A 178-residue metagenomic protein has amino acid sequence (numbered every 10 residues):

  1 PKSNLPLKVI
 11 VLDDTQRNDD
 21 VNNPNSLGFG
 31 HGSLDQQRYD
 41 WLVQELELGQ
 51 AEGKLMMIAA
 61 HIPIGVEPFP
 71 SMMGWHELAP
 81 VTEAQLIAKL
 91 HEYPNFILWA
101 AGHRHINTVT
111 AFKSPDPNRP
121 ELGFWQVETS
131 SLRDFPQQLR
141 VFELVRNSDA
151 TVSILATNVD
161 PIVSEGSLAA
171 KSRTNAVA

Functional and structural regions predicted by a protein language model:
P1-E52, N107-A178: Metal-dependent phosphoesterase/phosphodiesterase active-site architecture
D19-Y39, E47-A100: Active-site-proximal segments of metal-dependent phosphoesterases and phosphodiesterases across multiple
H103: Conserved active-site segments centered on acidic
